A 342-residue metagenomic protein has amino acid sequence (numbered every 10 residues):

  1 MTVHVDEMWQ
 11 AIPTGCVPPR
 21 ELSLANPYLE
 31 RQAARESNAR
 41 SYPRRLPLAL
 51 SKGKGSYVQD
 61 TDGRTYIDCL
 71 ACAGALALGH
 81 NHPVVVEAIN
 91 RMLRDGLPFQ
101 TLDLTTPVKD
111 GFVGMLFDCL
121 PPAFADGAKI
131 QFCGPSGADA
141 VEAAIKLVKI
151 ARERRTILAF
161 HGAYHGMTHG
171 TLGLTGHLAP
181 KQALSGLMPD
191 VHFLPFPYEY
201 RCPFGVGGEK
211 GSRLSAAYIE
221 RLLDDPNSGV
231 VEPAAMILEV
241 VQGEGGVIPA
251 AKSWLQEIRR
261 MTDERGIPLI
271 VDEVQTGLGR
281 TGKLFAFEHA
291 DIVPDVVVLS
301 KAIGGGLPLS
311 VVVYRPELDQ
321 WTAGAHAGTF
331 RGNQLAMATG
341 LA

Functional and structural regions predicted by a protein language model:
T2-A342: Conserved N-terminal phosphate-binding loop of PLP-dependent enzymes in the Aspartate aminotransferase
